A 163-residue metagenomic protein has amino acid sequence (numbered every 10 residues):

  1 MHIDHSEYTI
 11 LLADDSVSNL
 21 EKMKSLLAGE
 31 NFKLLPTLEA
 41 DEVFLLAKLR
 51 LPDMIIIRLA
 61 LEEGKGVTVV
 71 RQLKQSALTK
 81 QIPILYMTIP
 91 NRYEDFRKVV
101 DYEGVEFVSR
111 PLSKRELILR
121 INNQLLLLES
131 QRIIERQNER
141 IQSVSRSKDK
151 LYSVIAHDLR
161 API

Functional and structural regions predicted by a protein language model:
M1-E135: N-terminal membrane insertion elements
E139-I163: Primarily the dimerization/phosphotransfer
